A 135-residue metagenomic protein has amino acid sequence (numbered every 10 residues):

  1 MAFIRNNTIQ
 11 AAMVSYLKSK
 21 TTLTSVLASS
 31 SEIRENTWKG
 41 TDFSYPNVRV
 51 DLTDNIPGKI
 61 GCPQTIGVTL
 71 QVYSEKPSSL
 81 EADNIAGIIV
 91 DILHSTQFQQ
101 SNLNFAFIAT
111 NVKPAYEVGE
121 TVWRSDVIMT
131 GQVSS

Functional and structural regions predicted by a protein language model:
M1-K59, D91, T96-S101: Small/polar-rich, solvent-exposed N-terminal microdomains that initiate assembly or binding
M1-Y16, L52-T65, S101-S135: Short, charged interaction patches at domain edges and termini
W38-D42, E75, S95, K113-V118: Short alpha-helical interface elements
Y45, T65-G67: Extracytoplasmic
Y73-I92: Mid-chain, well-packed structural core segment of small domains
